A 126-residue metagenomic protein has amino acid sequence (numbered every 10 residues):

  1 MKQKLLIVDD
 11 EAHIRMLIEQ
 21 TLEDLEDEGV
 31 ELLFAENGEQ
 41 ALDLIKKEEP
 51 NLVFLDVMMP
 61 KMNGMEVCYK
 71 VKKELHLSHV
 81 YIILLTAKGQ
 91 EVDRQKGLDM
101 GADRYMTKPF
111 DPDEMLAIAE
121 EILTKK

Functional and structural regions predicted by a protein language model:
A12-L33: Two-component/phosphorelay signaling modules centered on CheY-like receiver
L32-E39, R94, P112: Conserved Asp/Asn-Gly motif in the active-site loop of CheY-like receiver
F34-L52: Acidic, metal-coordinating helix/loop segments flanking the phosphotransfer/catalytic sites of two-component signaling
M59: Receiver (REC) domain active-site loop signature in two-component systems and cognate sites in sensor histidine kinases
F110-A119: C-terminal output helix
